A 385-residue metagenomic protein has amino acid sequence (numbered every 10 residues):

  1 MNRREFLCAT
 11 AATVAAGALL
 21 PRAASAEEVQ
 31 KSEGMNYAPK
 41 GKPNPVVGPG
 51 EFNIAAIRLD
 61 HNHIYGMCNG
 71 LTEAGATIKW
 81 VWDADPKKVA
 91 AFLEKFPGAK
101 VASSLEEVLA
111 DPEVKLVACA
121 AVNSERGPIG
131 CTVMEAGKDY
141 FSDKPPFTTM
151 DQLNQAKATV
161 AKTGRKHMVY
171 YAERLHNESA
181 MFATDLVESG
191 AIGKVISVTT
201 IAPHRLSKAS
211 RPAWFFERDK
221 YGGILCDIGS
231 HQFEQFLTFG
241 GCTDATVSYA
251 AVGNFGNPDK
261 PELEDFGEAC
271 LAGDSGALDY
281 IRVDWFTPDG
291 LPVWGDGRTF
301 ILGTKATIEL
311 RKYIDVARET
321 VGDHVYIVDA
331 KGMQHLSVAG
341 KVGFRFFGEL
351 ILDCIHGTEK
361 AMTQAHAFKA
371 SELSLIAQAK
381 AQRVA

Functional and structural regions predicted by a protein language model:
C8-L20, A24-G48, L116-A118, D274 (+1 more regions): C-terminal helix-rich "cap/oligomerization" subdomain common to oxidoreductases
A26-F96: N-terminal Rossmann-like dinucleotide-binding module
G34-P45, G50, E234-V316, F346-K360 (+1 more regions): Contiguous beta-strand/loop segments that form the cofactor/metal-binding neighborhood of enzyme cores
D60, F96-T159: Beta-loop-alpha module in the N-terminal Rossmann-like domain of NAD(P)-dependent dehydrogenases, especially those
N62, S337-G348: Active-site loop of classical SDR/Rossmann-like NAD(P)-dependent oxidoreductases, centered on the catalytic Tyr-X3-Lys
S124, F147-A209: A contiguous active-site-proximal alpha/beta segment in oxidoreductase catalytic domains
Y170-L175, S189-S210, I224, I228-Q232 (+2 more regions): NAD(P)-dependent dehydrogenases' Rossmann-like dinucleotide-binding region
T299, V316-A330: Short polybasic amphipathic segments
